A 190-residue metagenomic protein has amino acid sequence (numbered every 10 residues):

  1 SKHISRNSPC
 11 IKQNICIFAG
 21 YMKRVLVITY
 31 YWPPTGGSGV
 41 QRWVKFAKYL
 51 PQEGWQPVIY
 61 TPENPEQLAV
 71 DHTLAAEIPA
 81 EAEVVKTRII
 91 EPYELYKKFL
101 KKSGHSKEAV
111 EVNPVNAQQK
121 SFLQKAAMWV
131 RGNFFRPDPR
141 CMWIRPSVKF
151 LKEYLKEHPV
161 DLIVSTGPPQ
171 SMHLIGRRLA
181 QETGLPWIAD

Functional and structural regions predicted by a protein language model:
Q13, I17-F18: Short, positively charged and aromatic/hydrophobic N-terminal segments
G20-Y96, L185: N-terminal subdomain of nucleotide-sugar transferases
V25, R178-D190: Active-site proximal beta-strand in glycosyltransferases
K48, Q52, K149, E153 (+1 more regions): Short, well-ordered alpha-helices that flank and scaffold nucleotide-derived cofactor binding pockets
T61-R145, Y154: A conserved catalytic-core segment of Leloir-type glycosyltransferases
E111-S121, L151-M172, L185-I188: Short N-terminal targeting/anchoring amphipathic segment
G132-V148, I163-E182: An aromatic- and histidine-rich active-site surface loop
